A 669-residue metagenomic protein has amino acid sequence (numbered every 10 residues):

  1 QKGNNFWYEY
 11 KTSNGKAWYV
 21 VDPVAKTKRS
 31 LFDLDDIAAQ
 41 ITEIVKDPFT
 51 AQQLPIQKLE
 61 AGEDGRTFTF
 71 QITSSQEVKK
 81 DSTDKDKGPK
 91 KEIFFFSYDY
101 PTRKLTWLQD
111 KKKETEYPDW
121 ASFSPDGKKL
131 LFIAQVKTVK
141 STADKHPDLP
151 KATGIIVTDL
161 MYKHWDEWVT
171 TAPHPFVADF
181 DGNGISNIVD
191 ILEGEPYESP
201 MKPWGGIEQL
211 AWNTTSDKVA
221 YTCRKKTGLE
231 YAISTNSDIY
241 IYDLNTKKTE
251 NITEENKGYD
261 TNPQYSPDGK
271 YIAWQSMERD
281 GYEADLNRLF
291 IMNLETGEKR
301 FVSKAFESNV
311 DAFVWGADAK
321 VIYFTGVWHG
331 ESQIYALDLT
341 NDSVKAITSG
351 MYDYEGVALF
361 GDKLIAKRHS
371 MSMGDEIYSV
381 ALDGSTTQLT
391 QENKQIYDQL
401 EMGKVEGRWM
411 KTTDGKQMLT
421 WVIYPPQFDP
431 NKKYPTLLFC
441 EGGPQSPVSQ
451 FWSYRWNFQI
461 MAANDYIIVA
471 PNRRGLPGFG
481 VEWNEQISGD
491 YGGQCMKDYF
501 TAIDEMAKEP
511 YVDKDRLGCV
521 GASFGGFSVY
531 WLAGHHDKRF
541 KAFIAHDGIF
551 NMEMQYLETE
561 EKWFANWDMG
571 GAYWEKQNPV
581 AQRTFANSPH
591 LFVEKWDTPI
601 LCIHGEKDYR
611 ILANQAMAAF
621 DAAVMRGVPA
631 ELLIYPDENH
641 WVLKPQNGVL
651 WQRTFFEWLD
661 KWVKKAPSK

Functional and structural regions predicted by a protein language model:
Q1-K345, D362-K363, M371-M373, S379-D383 (+2 more regions): Beta-propeller folds
I56, I207, D260, V310 (+4 more regions): Core-facing hydrophobic residues within beta-strands of well-ordered domains
Q135, R224, H369, F439-G443 (+2 more regions): Glycine-rich His-Gly loop
F176-A178, Q391-N431: N-terminal cap/lid segment of alpha/beta-hydrolase-fold proteins
S303-D311, K345-G356, T390-E401: Conserved blade-ending motifs and adjacent loop-strand segments that build the rim/top face of beta-propeller domains
Y424, K432-G442: Short beta-strand element of the alpha/beta-hydrolase
K433, P444-F458, R473, N614-Q615: The serine-hydrolase catalytic nucleophile loop
N457, A462-A463, A470-K669: Active-site-proximal cap/loop segments of hydrolase catalytic domains
